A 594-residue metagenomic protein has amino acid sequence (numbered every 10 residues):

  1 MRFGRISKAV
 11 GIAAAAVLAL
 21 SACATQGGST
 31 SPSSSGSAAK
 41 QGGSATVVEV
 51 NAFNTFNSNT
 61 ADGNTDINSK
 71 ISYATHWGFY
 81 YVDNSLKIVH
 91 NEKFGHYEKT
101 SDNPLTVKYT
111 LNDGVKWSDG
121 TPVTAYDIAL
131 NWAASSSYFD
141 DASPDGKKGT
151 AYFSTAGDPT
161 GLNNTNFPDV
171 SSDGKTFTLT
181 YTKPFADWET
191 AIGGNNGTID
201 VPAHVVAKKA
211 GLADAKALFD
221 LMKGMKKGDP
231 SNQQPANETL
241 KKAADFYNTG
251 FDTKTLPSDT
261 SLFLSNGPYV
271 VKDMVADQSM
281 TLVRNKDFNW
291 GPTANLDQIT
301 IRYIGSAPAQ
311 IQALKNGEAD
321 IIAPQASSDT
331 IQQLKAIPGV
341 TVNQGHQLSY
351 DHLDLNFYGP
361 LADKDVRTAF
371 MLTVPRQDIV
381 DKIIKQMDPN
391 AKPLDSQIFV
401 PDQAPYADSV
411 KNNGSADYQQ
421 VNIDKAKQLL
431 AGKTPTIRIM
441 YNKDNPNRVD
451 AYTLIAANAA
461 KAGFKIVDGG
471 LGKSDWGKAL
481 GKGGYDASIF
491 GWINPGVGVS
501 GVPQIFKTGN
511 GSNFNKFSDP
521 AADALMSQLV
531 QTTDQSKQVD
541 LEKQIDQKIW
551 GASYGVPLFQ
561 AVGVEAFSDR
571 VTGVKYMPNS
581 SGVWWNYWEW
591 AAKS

Functional and structural regions predicted by a protein language model:
V48-D102, L264: N-terminal lobe/hinge region of extracytoplasmic solute-binding protein
Y97-P144, D173-T180, D187-E189, Q310 (+1 more regions): Aromatic- and charge-enriched surface segment that lines or borders ligand/interaction sites
A134, P257-T260, K286-Q332: Ligand-site clamp/hinge motif
G149-F246: Surface-exposed binding/hinge segments that line and control ligand-binding clefts or catalytic entry sites
L361-A404, D546-P557: Periplasmic-binding protein-like
V380-I383, G414-D417, K465-W476, G501-D569 (+1 more regions): Extracytoplasmic/peripheral linker and loop segments enriched in polar/acidic and small residues with frequent Thr/Pro
N390-L429, K443-R448: Structural transition elements
F567-S594: Long beta-strand-rich cores associated with HINT superfamily self-processing modules
